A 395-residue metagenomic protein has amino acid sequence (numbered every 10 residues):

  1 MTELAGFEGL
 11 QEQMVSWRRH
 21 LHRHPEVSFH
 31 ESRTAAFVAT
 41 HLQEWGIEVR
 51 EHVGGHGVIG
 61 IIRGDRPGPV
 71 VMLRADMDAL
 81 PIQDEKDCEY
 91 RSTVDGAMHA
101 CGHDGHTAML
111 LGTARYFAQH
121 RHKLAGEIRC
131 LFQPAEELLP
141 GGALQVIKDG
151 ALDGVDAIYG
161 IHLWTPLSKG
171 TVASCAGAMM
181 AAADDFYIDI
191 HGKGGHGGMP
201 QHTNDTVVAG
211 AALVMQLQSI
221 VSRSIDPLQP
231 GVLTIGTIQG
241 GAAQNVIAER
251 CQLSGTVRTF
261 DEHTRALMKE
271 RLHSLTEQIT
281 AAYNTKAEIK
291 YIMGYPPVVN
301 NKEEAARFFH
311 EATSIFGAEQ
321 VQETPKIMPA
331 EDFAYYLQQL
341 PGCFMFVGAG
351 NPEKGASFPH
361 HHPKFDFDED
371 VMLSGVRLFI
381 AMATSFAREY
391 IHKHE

Functional and structural regions predicted by a protein language model:
M1-H99, D104, A108-L124: Acidic/His- and Gly-rich active-site-bordering loop/insert found across diverse amide/peptide-bond hydrolases
H20-H24, H99, H103-H106, H162 (+2 more regions): Histidine-centered active-site/metal-ligand motif
L21, G60, L73, H103 (+8 more regions): Divalent metal-coordination and catalytic microenvironments
E26, D76-D78, A135-E137, W164 (+3 more regions): Active-site beta-loop-alpha junctions enriched in small/polar residues
R50-E51, E136, A176-M180, P325-K326 (+1 more regions): Short Gly/Pro-enriched turn/cap motifs at secondary-structure boundaries
V58-I59, L80-I82, K86-M98, D104-G105 (+3 more regions): Histidine/acidic-residue-rich, glycine-tolerant segments that coordinate divalent metal ions
V208-E395: Metal-dependent amide/peptide-bond hydrolase catalytic core, centered on the "pita-bread" metallohydrolase fold
